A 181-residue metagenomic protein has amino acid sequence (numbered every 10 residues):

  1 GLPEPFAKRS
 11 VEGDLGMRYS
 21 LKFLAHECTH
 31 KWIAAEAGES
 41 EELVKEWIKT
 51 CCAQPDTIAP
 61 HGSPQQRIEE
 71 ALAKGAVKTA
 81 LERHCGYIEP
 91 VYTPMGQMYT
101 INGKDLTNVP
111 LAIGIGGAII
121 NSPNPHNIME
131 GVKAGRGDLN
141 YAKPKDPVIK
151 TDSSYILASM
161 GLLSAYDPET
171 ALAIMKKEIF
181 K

Functional and structural regions predicted by a protein language model:
G1-K181: Helical "lid/coupling" subdomains associated with nucleotide-phosphate turnover
